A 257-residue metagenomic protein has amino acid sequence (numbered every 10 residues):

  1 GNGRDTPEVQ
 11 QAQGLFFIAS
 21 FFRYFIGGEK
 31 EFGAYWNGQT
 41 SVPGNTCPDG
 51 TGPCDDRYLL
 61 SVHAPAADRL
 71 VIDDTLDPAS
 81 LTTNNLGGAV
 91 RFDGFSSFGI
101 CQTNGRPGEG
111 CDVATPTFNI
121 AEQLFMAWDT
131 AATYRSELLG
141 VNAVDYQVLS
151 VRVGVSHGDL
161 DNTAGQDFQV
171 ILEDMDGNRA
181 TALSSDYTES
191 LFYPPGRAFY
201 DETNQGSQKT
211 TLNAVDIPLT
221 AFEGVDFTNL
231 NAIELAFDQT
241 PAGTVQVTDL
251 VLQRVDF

Functional and structural regions predicted by a protein language model:
G1-E137, V144-S150, V245, Q253-F257: Alpha/beta-hydrolase-fold serine-hydrolase catalytic core, especially in secreted/extracellular enzymes
R4-D5, Y200, I233: A near-ubiquitous, low-amplitude feature marking generic local secondary-structure context
G28-F32, E223-T228: Substrate-binding/catalytic groove segments of enzymes that remodel or degrade extracellular structural polymers
M126-G224, F237-F257: Extracellular ligand-binding interfaces
F227-A236: Short, surface-exposed ligand- or partner-binding patches at beta-edge/loop junctions that are enriched in aromatics
